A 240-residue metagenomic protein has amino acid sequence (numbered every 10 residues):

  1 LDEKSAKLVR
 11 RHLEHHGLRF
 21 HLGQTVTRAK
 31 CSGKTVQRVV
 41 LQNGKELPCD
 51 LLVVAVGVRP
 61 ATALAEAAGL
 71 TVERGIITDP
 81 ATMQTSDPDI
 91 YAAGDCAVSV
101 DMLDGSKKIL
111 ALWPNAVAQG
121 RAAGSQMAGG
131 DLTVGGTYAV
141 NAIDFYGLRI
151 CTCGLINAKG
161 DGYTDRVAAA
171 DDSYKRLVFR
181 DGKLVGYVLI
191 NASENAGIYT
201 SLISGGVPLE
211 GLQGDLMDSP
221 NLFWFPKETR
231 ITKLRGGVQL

Functional and structural regions predicted by a protein language model:
L1-R28, L112-A116, V134-A142, G147: Rossmann-like dinucleotide-binding cores of NAD(P)H-dependent redox enzymes
E14, L18-R19, C31, L70 (+2 more regions): Generic secondary-structure signature for well-ordered alpha-helical cores
H21, V40-L41, I77, D144 (+1 more regions): A general beta-strand register signal
A29-G33, V178: Aromatic-rich beta-strand edge motifs centered on tyrosine
S32-V40, K45-S125, G211, M217: FAD-site-proximal beta/loop scaffold in flavoenzymes
C96-G197: Mid-to-C-terminal Rossmann-like scaffold of FAD/NAD(P)H-dependent oxidoreductases
S193-E210: A short, polar/charged loop-to-alpha-helix boundary motif
L209-L240: Cysteine/selenocysteine-centered motifs that mediate thiol-based redox chemistry or coordinate metal-sulfur cofactors
